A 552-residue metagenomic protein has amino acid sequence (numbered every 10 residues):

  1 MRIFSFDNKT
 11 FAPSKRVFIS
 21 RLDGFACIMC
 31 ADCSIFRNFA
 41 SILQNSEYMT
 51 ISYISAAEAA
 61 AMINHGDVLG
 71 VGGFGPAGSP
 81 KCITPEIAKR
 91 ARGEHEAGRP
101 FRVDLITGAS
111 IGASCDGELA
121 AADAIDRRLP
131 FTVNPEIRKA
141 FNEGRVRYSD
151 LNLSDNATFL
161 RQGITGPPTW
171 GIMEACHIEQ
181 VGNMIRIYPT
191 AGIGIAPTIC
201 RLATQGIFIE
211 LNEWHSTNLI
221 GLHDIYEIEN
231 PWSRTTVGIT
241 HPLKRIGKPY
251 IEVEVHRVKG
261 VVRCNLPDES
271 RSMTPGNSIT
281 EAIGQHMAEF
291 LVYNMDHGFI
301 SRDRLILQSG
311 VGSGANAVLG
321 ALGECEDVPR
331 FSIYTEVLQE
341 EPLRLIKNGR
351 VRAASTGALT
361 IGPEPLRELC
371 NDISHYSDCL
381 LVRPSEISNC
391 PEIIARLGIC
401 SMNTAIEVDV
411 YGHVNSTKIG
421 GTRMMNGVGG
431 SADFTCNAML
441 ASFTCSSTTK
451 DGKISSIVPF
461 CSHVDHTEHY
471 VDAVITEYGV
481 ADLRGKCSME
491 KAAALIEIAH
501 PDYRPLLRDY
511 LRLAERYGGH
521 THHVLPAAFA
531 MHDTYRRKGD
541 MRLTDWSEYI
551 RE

Functional and structural regions predicted by a protein language model:
I3, T10, S14, I19-R21 (+1 more regions): Short, positively charged and aromatic/hydrophobic N-terminal segments
I3-F4, I550: Short, aromatic- and cysteine-enriched interfacial helices/patches that mediate contacts at lipid membranes
S5, R21-L22, M29-C30, I164 (+2 more regions): Intrinsically disordered, low-complexity segments enriched in small/polar residues
S46-E552: Conserved alpha/beta enzyme-core scaffold
